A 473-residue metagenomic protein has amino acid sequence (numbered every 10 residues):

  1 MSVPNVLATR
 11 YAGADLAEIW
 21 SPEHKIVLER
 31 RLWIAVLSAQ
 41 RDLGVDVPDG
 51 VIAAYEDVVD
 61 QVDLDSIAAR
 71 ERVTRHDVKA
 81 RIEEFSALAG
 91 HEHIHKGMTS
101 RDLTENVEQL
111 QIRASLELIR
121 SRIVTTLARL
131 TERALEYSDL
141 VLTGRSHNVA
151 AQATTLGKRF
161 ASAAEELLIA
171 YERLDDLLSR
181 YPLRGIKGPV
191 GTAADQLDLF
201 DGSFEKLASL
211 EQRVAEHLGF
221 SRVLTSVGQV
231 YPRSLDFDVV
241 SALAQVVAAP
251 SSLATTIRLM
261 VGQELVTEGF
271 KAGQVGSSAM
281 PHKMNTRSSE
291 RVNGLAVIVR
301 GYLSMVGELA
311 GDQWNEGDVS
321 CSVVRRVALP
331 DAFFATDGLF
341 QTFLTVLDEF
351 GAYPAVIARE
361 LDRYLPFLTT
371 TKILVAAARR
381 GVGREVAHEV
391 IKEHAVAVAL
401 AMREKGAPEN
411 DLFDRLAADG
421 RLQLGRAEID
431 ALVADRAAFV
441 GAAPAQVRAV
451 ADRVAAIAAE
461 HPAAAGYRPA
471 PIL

Functional and structural regions predicted by a protein language model:
M1-A193, E205-R213, G276, R287-R291 (+3 more regions): A helix-coil-helix interface module used to build multimeric assemblies and to scaffold catalytic/cofactor sites
Y11-L16, I34, V59-D65, F270-G276 (+5 more regions): Short acidic (Asp/Glu) and glycine-rich catalytic loops that position anionic groups and cofactors
A17-S21, S66-A68, Q274-G294, E316-D331 (+4 more regions): Short beta-alpha connecting loops at secondary-structure transitions that line or flank enzyme active sites
A35-A39, E84, L88, R129 (+18 more regions): Generic, well-ordered alpha-helical scaffold segments in large soluble proteins
E71, E108-S115, I119-R120, L135 (+2 more regions): Charged, flexible cofactor/metal-binding loops and thiol motifs
S100, L197, D201, V223-V227 (+6 more regions): A structural signal for small-residue-enriched, beta-sheet-centric alpha/beta enzyme cores and oligomeric scaffold folds
I298-R384, V390-E393: Long, amphipathic alpha-helical stalk/connector segments used for oligomerization, subunit docking, or mechanical
